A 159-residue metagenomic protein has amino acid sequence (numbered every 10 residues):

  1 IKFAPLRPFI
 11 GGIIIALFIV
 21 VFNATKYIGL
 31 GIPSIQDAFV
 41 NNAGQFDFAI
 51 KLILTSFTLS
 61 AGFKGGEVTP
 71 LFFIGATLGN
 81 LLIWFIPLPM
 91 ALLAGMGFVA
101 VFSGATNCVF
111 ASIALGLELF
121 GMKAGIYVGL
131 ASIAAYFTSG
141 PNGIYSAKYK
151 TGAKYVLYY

Functional and structural regions predicted by a protein language model:
I1-Y159: Alpha-helical transmembrane segments and immediately membrane-proximal extracytoplasmic
